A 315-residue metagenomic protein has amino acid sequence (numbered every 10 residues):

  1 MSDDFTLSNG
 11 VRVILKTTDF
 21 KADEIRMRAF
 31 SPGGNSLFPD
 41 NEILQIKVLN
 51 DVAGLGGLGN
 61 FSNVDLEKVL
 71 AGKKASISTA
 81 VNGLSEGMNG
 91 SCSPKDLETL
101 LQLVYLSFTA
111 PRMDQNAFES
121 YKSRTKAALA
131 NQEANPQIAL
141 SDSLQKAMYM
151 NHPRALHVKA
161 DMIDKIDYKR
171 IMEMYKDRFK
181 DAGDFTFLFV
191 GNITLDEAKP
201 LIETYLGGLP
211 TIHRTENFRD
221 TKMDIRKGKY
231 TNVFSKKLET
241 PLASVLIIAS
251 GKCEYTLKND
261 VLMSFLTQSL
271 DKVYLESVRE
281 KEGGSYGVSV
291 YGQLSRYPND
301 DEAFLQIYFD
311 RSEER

Functional and structural regions predicted by a protein language model:
M1-A22: N- or domain-start disorder-to-order transition segments that initiate the globular core
M1-T6, A155, I166, D196 (+4 more regions): Extended non-catalytic domains of envelope/secretory-pathway proteins
L15, F38, E197-A198, P210-T211 (+1 more regions): Short helix/loop capping segments that flank catalytic or ligand/cofactor-binding pockets
K21-G54, L58-A110, K122-A130, N135-K165 (+3 more regions): M16 family metallopeptidases and their MPP-like homologs
S78-A80, M113-S120, I212-T215: Surface-exposed patches in mature extracellular/periplasmic domains of secreted proteins
D181, T186-A243, A249-G251: An aromatic/glycine/proline-enriched structural segment found at the starts of mature extracellular/organellar domains
T267, E276: Long, His/Glu/Asp-enriched segments that create or flank divalent metal/ion-associated functional microenvironments
